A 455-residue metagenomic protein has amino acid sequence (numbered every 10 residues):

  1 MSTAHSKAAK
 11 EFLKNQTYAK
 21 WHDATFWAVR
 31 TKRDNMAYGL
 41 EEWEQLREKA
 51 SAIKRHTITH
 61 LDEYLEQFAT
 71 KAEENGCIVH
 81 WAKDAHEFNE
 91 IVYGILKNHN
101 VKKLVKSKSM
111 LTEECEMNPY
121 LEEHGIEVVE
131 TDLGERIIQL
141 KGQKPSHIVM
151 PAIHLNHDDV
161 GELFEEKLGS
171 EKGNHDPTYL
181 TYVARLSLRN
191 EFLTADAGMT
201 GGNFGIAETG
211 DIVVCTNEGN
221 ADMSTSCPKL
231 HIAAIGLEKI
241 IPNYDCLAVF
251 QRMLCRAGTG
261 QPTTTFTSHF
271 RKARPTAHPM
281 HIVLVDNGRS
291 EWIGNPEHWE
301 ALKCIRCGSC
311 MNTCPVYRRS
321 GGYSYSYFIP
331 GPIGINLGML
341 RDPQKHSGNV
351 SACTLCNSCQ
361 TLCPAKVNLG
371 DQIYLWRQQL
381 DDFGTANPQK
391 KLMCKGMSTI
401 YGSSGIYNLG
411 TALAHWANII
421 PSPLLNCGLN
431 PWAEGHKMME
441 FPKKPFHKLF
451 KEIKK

Functional and structural regions predicted by a protein language model:
M1, H5-T25, G39, M393-K455: Intrinsic disorder at enzyme termini
M1-E297: The feature marks the mature, well-folded catalytic cores of soluble enzymes
D84, C310, N368-L369: Helix N-cap / loop-to-helix initiation motif
G134, P262-F266, P388-L392, L424-L429: Short coil/turn segments at secondary-structure boundaries
R274-A301, Y317-N426, E434: Ferredoxin-type iron-sulfur electron-transfer modules in oxidoreductases and energy-metabolism complexes
C304: Phosphate-binding glycine-rich loops and their immediate beta-loop-alpha structural context
C307-M311, C356: Extended amphipathic alpha-helical segments enriched in small hydrophobics
